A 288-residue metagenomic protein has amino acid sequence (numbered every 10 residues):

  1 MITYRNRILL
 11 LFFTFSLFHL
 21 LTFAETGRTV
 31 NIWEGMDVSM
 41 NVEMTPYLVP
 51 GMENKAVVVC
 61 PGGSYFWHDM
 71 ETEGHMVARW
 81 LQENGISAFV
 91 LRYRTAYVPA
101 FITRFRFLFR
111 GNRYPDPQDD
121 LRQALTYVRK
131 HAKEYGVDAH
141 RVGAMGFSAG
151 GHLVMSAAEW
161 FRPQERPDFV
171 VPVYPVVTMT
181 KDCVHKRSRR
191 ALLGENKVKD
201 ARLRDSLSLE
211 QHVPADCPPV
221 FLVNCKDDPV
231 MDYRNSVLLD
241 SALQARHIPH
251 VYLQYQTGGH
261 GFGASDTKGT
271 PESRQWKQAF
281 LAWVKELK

Functional and structural regions predicted by a protein language model:
E25-M52, Y114-P115: N-terminal cap/lid segment of alpha/beta-hydrolase-fold proteins
S39-T45, P99-R106, V237-K288: C-terminal catalytic histidine-bearing segment of alpha/beta-hydrolase fold enzymes
V42, K197-H212, C217-P218: Active-site nucleophile elbow and catalytic-triad environment of alpha/beta-hydrolase enzymes
N54-G63: Short beta-strand element of the alpha/beta-hydrolase
D69-M70, M76-A78, V90-D138, K268-S273: Catalytic nucleophile-loop/oxyanion-hole region of alpha/beta-hydrolase and closely related hydrolase-like folds
D119-R187, R204: Primarily recognizes the serine-hydrolase "nucleophile elbow" in alpha/beta-hydrolase and SGNH/GDSL folds
D216, L222-N224, D228: Short beta-strand/loop motif that positions the catalytic acidic residue of the alpha/beta-hydrolase fold
P229-L238: Conserved alpha/beta-hydrolase "acid-adjacent" motif
